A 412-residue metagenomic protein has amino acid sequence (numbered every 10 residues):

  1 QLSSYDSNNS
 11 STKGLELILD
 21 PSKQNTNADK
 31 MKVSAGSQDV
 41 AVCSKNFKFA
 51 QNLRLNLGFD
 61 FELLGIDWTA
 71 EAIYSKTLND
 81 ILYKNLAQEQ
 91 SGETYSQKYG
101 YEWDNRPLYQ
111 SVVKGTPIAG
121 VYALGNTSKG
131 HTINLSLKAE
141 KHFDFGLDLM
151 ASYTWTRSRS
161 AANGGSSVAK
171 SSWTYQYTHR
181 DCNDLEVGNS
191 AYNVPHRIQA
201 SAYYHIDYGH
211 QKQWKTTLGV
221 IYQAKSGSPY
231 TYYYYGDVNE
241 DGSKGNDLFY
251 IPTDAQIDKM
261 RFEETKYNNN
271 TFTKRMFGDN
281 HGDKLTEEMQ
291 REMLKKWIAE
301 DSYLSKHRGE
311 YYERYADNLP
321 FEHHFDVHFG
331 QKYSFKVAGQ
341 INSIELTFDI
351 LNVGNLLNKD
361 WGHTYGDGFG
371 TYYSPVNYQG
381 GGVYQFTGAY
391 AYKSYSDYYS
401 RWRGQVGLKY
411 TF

Functional and structural regions predicted by a protein language model:
Q1-A123, P320: Solvent-exposed loop/turn elements at secondary-structure boundaries
S37-C43, G115-L124, R180-E186, D247 (+2 more regions): Extracytoplasmic loops and strand-loop junctions of Gram-negative outer membrane beta-barrel proteins
L53-L57, I133-L137, H196-A202, H323-F329 (+1 more regions): Hydrophobic, lipid-facing positions within transmembrane beta-strands of outer-membrane proteins
F59-F61, L137, K141, Y204-I206 (+2 more regions): Residue-level signature of outer-membrane beta-barrel architecture
L64-G65, G146, D207-T216, S334-L346: Short loop/turn motifs that connect adjacent beta-strands in outer-membrane beta-barrel proteins
E71-Q213, T217-S228: Gram-negative outer-membrane beta-barrel transporters
T217-A338, S374-Y392: Extracytoplasmic gating/loop element in the C-terminal half of outer-membrane beta-barrel translocons and assembly
N358-F412: C-terminal beta-signal and terminal closure region of outer-membrane beta-barrel proteins
